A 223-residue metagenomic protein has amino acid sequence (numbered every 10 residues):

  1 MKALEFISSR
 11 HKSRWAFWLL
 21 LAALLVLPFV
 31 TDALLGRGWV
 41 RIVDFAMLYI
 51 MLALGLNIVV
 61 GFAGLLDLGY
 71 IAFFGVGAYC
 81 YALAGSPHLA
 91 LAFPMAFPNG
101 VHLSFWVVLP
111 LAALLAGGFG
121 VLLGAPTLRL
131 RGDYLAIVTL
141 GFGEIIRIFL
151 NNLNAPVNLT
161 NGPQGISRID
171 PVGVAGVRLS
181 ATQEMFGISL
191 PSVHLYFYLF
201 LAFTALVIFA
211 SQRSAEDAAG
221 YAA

Functional and structural regions predicted by a protein language model:
M1-A223: Transmembrane alpha-helices and adjacent helix-loop boundaries
